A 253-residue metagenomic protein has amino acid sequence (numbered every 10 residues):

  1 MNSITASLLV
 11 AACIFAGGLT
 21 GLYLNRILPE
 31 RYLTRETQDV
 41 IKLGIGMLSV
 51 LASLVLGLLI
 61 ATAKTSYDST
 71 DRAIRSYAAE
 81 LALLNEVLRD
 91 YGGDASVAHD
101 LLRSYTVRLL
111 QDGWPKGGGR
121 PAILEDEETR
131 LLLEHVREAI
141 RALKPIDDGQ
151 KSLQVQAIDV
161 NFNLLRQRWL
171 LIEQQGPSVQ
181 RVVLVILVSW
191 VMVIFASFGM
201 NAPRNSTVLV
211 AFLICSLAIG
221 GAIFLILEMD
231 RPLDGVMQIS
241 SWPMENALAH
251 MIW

Functional and structural regions predicted by a protein language model:
N2, L9, T37-G44, Y67-T70: Disorder-to-helix initiation segments
S3-P29, V40, E173-W253: Alpha-helical transmembrane anchor segments
T20-Y23, V50, L54, Y77-E80 (+4 more regions): Amphipathic, well-ordered alpha-helical segments in soluble domains
L28-D39, S76, Q156, V160-N163 (+1 more regions): Juxtamembrane loop-helix boundary motifs flanking transmembrane segments in multi-pass membrane proteins
K42-L59: A generic, lipid-embedded transmembrane alpha helix
L54-R75, D230: Transmembrane signal-anchor/signal-peptide helices with a preference for the extracytoplasmic
A73-D90, S240-W253: Short extracytoplasmic/periplasmic juxtamembrane "stem" segments immediately C-terminal to an N-terminal membrane anchor
L83-G176: Structured inter-helical modules in multipass membrane proteins
